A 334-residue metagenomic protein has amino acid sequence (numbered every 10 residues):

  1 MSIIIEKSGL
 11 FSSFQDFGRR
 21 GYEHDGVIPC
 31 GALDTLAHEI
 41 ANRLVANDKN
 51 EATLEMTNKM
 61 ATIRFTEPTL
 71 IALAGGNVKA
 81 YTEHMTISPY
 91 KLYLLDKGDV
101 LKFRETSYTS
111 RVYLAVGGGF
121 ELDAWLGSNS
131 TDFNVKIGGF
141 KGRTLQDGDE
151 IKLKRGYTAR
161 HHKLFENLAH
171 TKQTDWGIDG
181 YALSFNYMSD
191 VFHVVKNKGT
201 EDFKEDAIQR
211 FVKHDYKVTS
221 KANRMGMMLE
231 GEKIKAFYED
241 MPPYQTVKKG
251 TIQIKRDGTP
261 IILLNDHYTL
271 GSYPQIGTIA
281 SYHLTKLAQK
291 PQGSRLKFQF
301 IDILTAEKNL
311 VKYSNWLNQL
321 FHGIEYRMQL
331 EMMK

Functional and structural regions predicted by a protein language model:
M1-K334: Conserved "landmark" site that anchors the functional core of diverse proteins
